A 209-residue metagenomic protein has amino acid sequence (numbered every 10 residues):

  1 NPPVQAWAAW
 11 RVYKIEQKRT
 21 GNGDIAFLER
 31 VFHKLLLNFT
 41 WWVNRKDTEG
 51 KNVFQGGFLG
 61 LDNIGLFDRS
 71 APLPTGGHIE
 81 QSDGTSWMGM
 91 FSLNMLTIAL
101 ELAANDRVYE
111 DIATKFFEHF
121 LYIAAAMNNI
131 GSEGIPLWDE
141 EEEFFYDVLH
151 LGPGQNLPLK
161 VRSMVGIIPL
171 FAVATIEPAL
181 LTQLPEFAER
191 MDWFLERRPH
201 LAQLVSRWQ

Functional and structural regions predicted by a protein language model:
N1-Q209: Acidic, mature catalytic/reactive cores of soluble proteins
